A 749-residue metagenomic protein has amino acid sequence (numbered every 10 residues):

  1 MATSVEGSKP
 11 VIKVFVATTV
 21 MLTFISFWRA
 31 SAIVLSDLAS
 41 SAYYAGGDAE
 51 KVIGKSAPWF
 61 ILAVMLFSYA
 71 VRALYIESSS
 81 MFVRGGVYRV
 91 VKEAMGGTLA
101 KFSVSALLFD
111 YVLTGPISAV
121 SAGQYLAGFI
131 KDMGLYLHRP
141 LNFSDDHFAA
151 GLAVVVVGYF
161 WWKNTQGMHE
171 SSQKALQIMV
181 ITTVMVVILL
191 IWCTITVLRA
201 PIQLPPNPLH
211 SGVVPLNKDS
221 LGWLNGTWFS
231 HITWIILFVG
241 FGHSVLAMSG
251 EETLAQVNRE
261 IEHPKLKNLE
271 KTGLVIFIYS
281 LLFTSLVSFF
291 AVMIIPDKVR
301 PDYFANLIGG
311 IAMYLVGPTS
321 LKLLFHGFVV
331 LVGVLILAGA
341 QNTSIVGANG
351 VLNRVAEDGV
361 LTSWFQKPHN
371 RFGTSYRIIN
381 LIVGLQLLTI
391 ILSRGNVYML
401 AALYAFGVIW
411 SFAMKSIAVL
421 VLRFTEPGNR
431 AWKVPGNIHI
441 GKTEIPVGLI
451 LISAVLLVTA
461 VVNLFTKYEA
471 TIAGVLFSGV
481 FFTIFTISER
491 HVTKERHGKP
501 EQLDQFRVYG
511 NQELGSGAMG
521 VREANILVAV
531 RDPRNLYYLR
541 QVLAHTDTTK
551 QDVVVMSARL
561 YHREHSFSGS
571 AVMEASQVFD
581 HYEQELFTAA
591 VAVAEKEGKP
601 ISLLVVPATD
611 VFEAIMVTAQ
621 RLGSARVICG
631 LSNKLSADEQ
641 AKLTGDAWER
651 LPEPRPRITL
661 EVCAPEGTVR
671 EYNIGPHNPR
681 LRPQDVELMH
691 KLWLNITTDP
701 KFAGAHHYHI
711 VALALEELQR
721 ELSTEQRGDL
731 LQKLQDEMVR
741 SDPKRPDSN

Functional and structural regions predicted by a protein language model:
M1-Y44, S80, R89-E93, G97-T98 (+2 more regions): Membrane-interface "cap" regions at the ends of multi-pass membrane proteins
G46-A106, P116-V156, Y279-S285, M556: Extracellular loop-to-transmembrane helix junctions
G96, D132, V214-G226, T272-A340 (+1 more regions): TM-loop-TM module centered on a large, flexible mid-protein loop between adjacent transmembrane helices in multi-pass
G97-A100, N142-V154, E260-T284, N353-L392 (+1 more regions): Loop-to-transmembrane helix boundary motifs in multi-pass membrane proteins
K174, W364-R377, F412-L464, K499-Q505: C-terminal membrane-solvent junction of multi-pass transporters and transport-like membrane proteins
T182-L221, F289-D297, K415-A431, F485-G498: Hydrophobic alpha-helical segments and their helix-loop junctions in multi-pass secondary transporters
N396, A401, I440-K494: A generic transmembrane alpha-helix motif of multi-pass inner-membrane proteins
Q502-T668: Structured cytosolic domains appended to multi-pass membrane proteins
